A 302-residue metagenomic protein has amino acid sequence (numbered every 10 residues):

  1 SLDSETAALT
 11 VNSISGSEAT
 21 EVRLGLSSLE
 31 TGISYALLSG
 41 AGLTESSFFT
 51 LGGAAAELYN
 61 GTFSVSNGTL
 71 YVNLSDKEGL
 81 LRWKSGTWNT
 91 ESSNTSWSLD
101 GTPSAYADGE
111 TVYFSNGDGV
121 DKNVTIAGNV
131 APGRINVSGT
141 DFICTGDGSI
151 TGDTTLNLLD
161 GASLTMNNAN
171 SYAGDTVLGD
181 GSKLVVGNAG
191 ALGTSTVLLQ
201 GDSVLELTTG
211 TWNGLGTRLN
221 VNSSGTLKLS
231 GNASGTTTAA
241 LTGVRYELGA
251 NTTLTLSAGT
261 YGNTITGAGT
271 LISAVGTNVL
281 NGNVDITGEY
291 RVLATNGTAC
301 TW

Functional and structural regions predicted by a protein language model:
S1-A36, G86-T90, T194, S203 (+5 more regions): Extracellular beta-strand/loop-rich repeat segments of large surface/secreted proteins
A7-G16, W97, G101-S104, V112 (+14 more regions): Short, T/G/N/S-enriched strand-turn elements that build extracellular solenoid repeat scaffolds
E18, N67, G139, D160 (+4 more regions): Residue-level signal for tight coil/turn positions that link beta-strands
G25-D153, S163-T165, A169-S171, V185-N188 (+2 more regions): Solvent-exposed adhesion/ligand-recognition segments of exported proteins
V72-G79, N170, T209-G210, S230-S234 (+2 more regions): Secondary-structure transition/turn motif
